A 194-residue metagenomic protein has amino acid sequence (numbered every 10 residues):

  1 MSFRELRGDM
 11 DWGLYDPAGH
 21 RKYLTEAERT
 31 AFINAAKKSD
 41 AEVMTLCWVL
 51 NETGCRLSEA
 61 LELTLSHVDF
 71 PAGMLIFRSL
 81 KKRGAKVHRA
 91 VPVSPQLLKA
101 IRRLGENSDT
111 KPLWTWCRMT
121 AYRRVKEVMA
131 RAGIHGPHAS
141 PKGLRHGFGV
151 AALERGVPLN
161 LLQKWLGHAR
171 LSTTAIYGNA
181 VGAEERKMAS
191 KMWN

Functional and structural regions predicted by a protein language model:
M1-W12, G19, G54-S58, R124-V128: N-terminal DNA-binding recognition helix of tyrosine site-specific recombinases/integrases
L6-T30, G84-P95, D109-P112: DNA breakage-rejoining catalytic core of tyrosine-based enzymes
L24-L57: Basic, Lys/Arg- and aromatic-enriched nucleic-acid-binding interface segment
E26, E62-A100: Conserved tyrosine-mediated DNA breakage-rejoining catalytic core shared by Y-recombinases
N34-S39, V43, N107-K111, R123-K164: Short, basic (Lys/Arg/His-rich) helix/loop patches that form interaction surfaces in the mid-to-C-terminal regions
L50-A72, N160: Short, charged phosphate-coordinating catalytic segments
K81-R83, L166, L171-K191: Catalytic-site neighborhood detector that most strongly recognizes the C-terminal catalytic loop/helix of tyrosine
K82-R103, S108-E127: C-terminal catalytic core of Y-nucleophile DNA break-rejoin enzymes
